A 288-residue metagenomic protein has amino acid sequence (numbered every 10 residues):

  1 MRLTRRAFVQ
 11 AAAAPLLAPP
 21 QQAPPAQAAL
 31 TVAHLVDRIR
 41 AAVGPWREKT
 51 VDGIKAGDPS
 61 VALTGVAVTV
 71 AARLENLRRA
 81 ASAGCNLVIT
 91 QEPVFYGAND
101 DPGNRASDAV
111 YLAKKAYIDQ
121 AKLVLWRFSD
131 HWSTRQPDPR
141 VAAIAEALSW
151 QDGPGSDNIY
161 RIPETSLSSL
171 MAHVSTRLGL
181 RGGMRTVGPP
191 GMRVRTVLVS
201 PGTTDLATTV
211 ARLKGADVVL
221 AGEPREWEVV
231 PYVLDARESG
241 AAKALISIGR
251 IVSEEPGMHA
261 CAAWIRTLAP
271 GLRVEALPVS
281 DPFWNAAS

Functional and structural regions predicted by a protein language model:
R2-S288: Hydrophobic structural segments
